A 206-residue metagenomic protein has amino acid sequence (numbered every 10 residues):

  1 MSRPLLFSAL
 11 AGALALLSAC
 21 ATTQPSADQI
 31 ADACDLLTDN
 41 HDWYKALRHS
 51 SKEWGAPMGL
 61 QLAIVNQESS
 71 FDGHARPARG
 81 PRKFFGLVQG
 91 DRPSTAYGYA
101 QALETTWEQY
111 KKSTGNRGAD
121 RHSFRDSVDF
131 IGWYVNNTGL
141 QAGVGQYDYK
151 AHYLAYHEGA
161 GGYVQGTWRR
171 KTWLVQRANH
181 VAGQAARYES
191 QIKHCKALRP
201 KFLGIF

Functional and structural regions predicted by a protein language model:
M1-A9: Bacterial N-terminal signal peptides that target proteins for export
L16-A19: C-terminal motif of bacterial Sec signal peptides marking the signal peptidase cleavage site
T22-F206: Catalytic glycan-binding domains that act on GlcNAc-containing polysaccharides
